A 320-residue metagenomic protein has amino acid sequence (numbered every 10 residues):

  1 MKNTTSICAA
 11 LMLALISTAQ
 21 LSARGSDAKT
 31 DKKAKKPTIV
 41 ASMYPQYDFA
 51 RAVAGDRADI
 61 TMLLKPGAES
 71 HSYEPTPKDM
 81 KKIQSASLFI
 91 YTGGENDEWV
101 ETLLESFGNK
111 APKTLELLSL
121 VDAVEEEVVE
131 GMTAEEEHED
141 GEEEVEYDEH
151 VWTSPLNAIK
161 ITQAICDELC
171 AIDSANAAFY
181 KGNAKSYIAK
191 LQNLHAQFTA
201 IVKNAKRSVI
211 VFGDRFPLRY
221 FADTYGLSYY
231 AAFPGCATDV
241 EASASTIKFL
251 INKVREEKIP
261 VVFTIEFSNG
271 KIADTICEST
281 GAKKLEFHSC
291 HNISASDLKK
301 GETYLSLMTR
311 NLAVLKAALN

Functional and structural regions predicted by a protein language model:
M1-A9: Bacterial N-terminal signal peptides that target proteins for export
A9-A19: Bacterial N-terminal signal peptides
S22-N320: Extracytoplasmic metal-acquisition and chelation regions
